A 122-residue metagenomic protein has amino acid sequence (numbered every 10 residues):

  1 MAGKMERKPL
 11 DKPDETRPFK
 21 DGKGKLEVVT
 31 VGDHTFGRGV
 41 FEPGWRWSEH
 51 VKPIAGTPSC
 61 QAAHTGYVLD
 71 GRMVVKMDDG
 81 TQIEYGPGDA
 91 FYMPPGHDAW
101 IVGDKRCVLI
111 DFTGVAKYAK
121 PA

Functional and structural regions predicted by a protein language model:
M1-V40, S48, A122: A short, N-terminal "cap"/entry segment at the start of jelly-roll beta-barrel domains of the cupin/DSBH fold
H34, P53-D79: Glycine- and acidic-residue-biased ligand/ion/polar-headgroup-sensing regions
G37, T81-I83, V108: Short beta-strand segments
R38-S59: Conserved short histidine dyad/triad with adjacent acidic residue
G39-F41, G66, F91: Conserved GNAT-family N-acetyltransferase fold
R46-W47, G71-K76, A99: Short beta-strand segments in beta-sandwich/barrel cores
M77-H97: Short acidic-glycine-tyrosine-enriched beta hairpin
P94-A119: Ligand-binding loop in jelly-roll beta-barrel domains
